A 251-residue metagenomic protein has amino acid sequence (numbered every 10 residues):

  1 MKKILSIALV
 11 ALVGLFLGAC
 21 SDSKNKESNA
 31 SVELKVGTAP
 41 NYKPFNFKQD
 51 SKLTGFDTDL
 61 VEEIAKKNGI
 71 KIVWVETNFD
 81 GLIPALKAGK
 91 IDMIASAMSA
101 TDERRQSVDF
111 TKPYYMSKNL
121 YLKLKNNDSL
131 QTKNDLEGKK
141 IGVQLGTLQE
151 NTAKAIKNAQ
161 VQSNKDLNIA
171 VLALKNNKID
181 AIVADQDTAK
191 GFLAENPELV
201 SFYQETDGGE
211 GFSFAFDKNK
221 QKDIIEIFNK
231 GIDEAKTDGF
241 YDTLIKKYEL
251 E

Functional and structural regions predicted by a protein language model:
F16-A19: C-terminal motif of bacterial Sec signal peptides marking the signal peptidase cleavage site
S28-M98: Extracytoplasmic small-molecule ligand-binding "clamshell" domains of the periplasmic binding protein/Venus flytrap
A39-Y42, V73-L86, D128, L145-L148 (+2 more regions): Short helix-initiation/N-cap motifs at beta->coil->alpha
P40, M116-K123, K190-K230, E251: Periplasmic-binding protein-like
T58-K67, L145-T147, F214-E251: Extended ligand-binding regions for polar small-molecule ligands
K66-K67, D80-M93, S107-D109, N134-D135 (+4 more regions): Short helices/loops that flank or line small-molecule/ion binding pockets
K71-D135, V200-T206: Acidic, polar ligand-binding/catalytic clefts
M98-Q106, T152-K154, D180-G209: A ligand-binding cleft/hinge motif common to bilobed small-molecule-binding domains
